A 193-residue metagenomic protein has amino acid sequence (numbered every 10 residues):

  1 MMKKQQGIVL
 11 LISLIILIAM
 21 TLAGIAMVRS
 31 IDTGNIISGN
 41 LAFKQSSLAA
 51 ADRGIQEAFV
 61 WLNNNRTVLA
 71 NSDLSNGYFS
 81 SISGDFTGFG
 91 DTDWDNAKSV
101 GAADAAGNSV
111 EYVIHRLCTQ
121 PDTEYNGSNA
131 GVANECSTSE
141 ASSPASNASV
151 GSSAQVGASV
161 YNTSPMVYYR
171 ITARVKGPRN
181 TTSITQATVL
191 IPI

Functional and structural regions predicted by a protein language model:
M2-S13, L17-A19, A23-I193: Terminal alpha-helical segments
